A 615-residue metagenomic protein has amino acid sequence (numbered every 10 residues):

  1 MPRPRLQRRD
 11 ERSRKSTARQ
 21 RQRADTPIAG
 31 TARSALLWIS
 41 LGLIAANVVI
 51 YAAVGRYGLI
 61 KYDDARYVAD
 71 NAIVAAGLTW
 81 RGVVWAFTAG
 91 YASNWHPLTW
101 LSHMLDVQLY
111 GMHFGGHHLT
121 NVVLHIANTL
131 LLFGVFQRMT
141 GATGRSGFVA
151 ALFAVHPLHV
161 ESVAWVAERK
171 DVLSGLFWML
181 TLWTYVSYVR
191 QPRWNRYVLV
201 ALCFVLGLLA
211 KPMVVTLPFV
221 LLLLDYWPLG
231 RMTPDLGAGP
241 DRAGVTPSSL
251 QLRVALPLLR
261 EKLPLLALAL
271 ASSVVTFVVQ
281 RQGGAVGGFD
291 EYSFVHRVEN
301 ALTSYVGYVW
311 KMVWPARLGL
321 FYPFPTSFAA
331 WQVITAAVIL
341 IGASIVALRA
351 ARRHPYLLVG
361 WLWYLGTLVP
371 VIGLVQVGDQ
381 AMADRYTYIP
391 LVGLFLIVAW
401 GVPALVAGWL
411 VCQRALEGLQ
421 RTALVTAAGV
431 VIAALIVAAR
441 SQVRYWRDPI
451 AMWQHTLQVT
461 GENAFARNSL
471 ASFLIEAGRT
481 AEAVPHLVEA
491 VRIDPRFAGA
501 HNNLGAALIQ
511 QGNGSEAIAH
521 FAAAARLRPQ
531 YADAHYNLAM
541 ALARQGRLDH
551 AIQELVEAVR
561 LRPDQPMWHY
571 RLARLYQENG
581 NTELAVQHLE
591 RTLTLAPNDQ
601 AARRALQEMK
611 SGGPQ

Functional and structural regions predicted by a protein language model:
P2-Q510, D533, N537: Polytopic membrane enzymes that build or remodel cell-surface glycoconjugates and lipids
Y445-A451, E476-E489, G499, Q510-A523 (+5 more regions): Structural signature of tandem alpha-helical TPR/SEL1-like repeats, specifically the intra-repeat loop/turn
M540, V556, R574, E590 (+2 more regions): Alpha-helical, heptad-rich or low-complexity scaffold/stalk segments that mediate oligomerization or tethering
Q600-Q615: TPR/TPR-like alpha-solenoid helical repeat scaffolds
